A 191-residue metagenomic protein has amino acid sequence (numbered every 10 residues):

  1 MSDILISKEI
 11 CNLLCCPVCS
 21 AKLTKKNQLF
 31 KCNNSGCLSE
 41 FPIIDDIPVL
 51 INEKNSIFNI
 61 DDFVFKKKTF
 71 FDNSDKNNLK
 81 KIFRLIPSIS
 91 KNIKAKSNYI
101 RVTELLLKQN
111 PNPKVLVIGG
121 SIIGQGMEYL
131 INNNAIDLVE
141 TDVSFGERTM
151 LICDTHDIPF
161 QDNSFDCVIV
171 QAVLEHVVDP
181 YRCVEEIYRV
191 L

Functional and structural regions predicted by a protein language model:
M1-I158, C167: Conserved N-terminal segment of class I S-adenosyl-L-methionine
I152, P180-Y181: Conserved strand-to-helix beginnings and helix N-cap segments that scaffold or border functional pockets
D157-D162, V178: Short conserved loop adjoining the S-adenosyl-L-methionine
C167-V173: A short beta-strand submotif of the Rossmann-like class I SAM-dependent methyltransferase core that lines
L174-E175, E185: Residue-level micro-sites within transmembrane alpha helices that shape and flank functional polar/acidic positions
Y181-L191: A short glycine-rich, Lys/Arg-flanked "PGG" loop and its adjoining helix->strand segment in the class I
